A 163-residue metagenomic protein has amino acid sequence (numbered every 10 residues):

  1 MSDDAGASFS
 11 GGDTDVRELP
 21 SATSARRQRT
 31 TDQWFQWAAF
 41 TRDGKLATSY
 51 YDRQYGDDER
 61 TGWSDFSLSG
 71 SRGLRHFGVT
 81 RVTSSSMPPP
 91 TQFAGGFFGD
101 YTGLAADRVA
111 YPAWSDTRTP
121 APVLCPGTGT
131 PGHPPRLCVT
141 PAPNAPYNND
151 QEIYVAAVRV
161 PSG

Functional and structural regions predicted by a protein language model:
M1-G163: Extracellular, repeat-based ectodomains that mediate carbohydrate processing or recognition
